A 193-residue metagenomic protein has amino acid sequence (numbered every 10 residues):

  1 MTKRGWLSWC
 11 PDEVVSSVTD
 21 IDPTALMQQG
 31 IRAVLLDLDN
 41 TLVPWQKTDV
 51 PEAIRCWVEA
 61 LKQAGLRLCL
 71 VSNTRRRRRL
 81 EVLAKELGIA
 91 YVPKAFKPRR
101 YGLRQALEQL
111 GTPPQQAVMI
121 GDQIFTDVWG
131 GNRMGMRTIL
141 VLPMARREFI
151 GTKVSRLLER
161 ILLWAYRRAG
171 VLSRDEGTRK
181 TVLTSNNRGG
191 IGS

Functional and structural regions predicted by a protein language model:
T2-L36, V43-T48, R55-V71, R75-S193: Asp-based, Mg2+/Mn2+-dependent phosphohydrolase catalytic module
